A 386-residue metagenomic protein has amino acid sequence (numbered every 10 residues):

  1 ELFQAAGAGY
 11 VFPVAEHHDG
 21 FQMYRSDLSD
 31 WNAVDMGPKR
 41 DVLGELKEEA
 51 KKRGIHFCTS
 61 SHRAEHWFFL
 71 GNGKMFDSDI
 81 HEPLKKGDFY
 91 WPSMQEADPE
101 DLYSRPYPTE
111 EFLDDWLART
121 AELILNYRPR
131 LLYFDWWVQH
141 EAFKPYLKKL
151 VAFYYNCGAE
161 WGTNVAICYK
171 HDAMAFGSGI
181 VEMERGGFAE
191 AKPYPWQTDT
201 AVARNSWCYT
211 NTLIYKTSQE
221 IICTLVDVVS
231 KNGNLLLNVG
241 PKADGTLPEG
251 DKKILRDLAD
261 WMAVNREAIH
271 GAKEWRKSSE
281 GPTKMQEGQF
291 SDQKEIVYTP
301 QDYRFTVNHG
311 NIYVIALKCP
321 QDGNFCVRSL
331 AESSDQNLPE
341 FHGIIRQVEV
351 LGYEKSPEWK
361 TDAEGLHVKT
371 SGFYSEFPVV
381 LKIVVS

Functional and structural regions predicted by a protein language model:
E1-S386: Mature catalytic domains of secreted/periplasmic carbohydrate-active enzymes
